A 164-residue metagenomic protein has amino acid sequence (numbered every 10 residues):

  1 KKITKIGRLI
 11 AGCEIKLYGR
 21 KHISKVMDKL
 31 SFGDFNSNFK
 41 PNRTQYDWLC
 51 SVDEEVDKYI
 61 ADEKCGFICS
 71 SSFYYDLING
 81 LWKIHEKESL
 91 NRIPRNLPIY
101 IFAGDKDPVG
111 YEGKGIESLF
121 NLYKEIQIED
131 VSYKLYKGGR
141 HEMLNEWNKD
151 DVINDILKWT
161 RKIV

Functional and structural regions predicted by a protein language model:
K1-K64: Alpha/beta-hydrolase-fold enzymes
S70-N91: Active-site nucleophile elbow and catalytic-triad environment of alpha/beta-hydrolase enzymes
N91-R95, I126-I128: Short, conserved loop/helix-junction motifs that constitute active-site signature segments in enzyme catalytic cores
I101-A103: Short beta-strand/loop motif that positions the catalytic acidic residue of the alpha/beta-hydrolase fold
D105-P108, G139-R140: Acidic beta-to-alpha connecting loop that harbors the catalytic carboxylate
P108-S118: Conserved alpha/beta-hydrolase "acid-adjacent" motif
K124-V164: Catalytic active-site module of serine/aspartate enzymes centered on a nucleophile-bearing elbow/loop
